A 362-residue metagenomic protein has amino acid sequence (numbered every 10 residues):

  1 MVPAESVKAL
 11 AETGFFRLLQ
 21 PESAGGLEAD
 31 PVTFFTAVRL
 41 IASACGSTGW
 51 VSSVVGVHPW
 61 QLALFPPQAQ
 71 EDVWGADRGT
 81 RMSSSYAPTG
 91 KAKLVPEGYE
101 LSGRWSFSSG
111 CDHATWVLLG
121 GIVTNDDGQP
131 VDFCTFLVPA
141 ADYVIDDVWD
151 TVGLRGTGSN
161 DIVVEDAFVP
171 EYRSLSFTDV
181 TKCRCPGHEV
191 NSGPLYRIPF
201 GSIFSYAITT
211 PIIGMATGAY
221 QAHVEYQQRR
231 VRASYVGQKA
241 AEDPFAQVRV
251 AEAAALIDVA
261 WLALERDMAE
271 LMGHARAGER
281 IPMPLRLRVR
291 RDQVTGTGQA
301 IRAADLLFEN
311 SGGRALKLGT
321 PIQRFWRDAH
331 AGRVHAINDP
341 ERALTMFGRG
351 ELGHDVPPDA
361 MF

Functional and structural regions predicted by a protein language model:
A4-E12, F16-A114, V131: Glycine-rich flavin
L10, A37, L101-G103, V164 (+3 more regions): Buried hydrophobic positions in well-ordered alpha/beta secondary-structure cores of metabolic enzymes
R104-Y143, D147-V148: DPxDG-like acidic metal-binding loop motif
S159-I257: Glycine-rich beta->alpha junctions and the first turn(s) of the following alpha-helix
G214, Q221, A251-D258, R290 (+3 more regions): Generic structural signal for well-ordered, non-transmembrane alpha-helical segments in soluble/cytosolic regions
V259-T295, D305-L316: C-terminal helix-coil-helix/basic helical segment that borders enzyme active sites and/or dimer interfaces and provides
S311-F362: Glycine-rich phosphate/cofactor-binding loops in nucleotide/flavin-utilizing enzymes
